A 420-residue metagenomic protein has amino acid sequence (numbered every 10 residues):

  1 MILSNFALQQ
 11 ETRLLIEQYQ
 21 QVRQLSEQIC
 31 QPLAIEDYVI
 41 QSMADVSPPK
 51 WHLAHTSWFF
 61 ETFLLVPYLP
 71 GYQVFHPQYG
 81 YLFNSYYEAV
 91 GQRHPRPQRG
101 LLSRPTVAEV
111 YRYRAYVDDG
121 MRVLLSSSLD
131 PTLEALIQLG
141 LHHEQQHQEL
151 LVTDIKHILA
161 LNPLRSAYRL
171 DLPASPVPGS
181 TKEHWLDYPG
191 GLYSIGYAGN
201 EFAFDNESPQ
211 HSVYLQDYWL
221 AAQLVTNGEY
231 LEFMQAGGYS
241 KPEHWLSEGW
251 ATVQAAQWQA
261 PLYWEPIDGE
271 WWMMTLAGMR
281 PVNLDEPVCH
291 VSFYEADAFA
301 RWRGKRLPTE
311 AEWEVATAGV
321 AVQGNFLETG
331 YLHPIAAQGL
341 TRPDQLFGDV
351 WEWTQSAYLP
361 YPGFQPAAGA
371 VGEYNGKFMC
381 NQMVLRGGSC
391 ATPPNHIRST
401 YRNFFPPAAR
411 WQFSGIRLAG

Functional and structural regions predicted by a protein language model:
M1-S47, W51-G120, E134-L159, E207-Y218 (+7 more regions): Disulfide-stabilized, aromatic/cysteine-rich ligand-recognition loop
I35, S126-S127, G339: Secondary-structure boundary motif
P70-Y72, S126-T132, L172-S180: Short, glycine- and charge-enriched coil/turn segments that flank and shape catalytic ligand pockets
L124-A135, H157-R165: Inter-helical turn/loop segments and adjacent helix faces that build the functional surface of alpha-helical bundle
G140, E144-Q146, L150, D154 (+4 more regions): Functional-site microenvironments in short loops/helix caps that host divalent-cation chemistry
